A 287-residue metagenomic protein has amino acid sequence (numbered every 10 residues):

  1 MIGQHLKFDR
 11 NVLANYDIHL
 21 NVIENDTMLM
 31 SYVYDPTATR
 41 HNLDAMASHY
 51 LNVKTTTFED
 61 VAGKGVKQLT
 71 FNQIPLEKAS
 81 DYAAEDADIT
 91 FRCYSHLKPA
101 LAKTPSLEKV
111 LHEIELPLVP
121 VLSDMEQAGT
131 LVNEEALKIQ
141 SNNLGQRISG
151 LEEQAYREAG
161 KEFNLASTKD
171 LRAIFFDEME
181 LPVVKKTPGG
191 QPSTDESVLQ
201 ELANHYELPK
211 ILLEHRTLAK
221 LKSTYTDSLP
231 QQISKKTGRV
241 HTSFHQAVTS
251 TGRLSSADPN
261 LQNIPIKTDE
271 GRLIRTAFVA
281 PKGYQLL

Functional and structural regions predicted by a protein language model:
M1-I2, L6-F8, A14, H19-N21 (+6 more regions): Conserved "right-hand" nucleotidyltransferase catalytic core of DNA-directed polymerases
L20-M28: Short hydrophobic/aromatic-enriched beta-strand-loop microsegments
L29-V33: Long, compositionally biased intrinsically disordered terminal regions
